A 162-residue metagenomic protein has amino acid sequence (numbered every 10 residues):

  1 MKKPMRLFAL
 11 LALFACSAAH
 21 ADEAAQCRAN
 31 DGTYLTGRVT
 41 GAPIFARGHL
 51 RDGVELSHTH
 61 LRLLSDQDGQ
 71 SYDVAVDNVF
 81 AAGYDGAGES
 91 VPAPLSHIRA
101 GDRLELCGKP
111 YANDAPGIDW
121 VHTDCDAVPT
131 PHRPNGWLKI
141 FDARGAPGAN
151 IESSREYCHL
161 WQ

Functional and structural regions predicted by a protein language model:
M1-F8: Bacterial N-terminal signal peptides that target proteins for export
F8-A15: Bacterial N-terminal signal peptides
H20-Q162: OB-fold and OB-like single-stranded nucleic-acid-recognition modules and their adjacent interaction interfaces
